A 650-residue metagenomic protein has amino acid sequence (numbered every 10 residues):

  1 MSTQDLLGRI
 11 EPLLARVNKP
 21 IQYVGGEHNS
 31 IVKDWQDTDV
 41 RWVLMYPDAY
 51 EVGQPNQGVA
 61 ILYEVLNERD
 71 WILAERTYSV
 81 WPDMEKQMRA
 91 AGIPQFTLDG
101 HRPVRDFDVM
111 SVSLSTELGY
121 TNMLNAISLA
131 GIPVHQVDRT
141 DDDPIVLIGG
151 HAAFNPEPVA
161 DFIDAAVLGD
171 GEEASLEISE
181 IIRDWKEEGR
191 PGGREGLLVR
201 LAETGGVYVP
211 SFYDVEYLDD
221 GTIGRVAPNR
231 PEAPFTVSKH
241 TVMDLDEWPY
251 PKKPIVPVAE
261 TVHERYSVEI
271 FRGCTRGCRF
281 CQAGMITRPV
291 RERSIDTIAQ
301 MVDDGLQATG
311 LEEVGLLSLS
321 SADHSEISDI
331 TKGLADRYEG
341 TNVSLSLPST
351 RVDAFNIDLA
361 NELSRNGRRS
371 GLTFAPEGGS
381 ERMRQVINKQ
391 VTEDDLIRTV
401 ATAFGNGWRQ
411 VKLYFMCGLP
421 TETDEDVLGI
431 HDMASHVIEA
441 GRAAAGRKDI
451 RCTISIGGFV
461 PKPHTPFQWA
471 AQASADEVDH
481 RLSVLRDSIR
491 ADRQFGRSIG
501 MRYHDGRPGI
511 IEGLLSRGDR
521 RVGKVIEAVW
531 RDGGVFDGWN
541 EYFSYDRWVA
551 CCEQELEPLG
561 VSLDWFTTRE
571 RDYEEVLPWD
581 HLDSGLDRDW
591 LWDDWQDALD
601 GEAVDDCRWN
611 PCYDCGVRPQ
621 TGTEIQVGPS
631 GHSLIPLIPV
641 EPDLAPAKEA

Functional and structural regions predicted by a protein language model:
M1-K19, R69, C615: Helix-enriched interaction subdomains in cytosolic or periplasmic regions, typified by TIR/SEFIR signaling/NADase cores
L13-V43, Y50-E51, P210, E216 (+4 more regions): N-terminal [4Fe-4S]-dependent radical SAM core
L44-D48, L66, P254-R279, L306 (+2 more regions): N-terminal pre-triad scaffold of radical SAM enzymes
L44-P47, L118, D303-G457, P461: Conserved SAM/AdoMet-binding glycine-rich loop
N56, E260-D296, D614, R618-G628: Canonical Radical SAM [4Fe-4S] cluster-binding loop centered on the CxxxCxxC motif and its immediate flanking residues
S79-N229, R447, P466-D519, I526-Y542: Glycine-rich beta-alpha loop elements in corrinoid/cobalamin-binding modules across cobalamin-dependent enzymes
R200-P210, L319-H324, P348-A354, G418-L419 (+4 more regions): A glycine-rich phosphate-binding loop feature that marks nucleotide/adenosyl-phosphate handling sites
C281, R571-L644: Cysteine-cluster motifs in flexible loop/terminal segments that predominantly coordinate metals
